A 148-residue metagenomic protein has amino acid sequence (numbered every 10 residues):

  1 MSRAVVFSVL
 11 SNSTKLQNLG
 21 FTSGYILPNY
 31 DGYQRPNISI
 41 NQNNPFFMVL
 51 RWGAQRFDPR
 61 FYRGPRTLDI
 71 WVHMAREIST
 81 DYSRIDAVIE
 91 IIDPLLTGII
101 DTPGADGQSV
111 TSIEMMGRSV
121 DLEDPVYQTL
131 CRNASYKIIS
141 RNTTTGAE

Functional and structural regions predicted by a protein language model:
M1-F61, I99-D106, A147-E148: Small/polar-rich, solvent-exposed N-terminal microdomains that initiate assembly or binding
F47-M48, L68, I113, A134: A broad, low-specificity signal marking well-ordered, structured residues that form hydrophobic/aromatic
Y62-S79, T129-R141: Oligomerization/assembly interface segments of phage tail-like spikes and tubes
P65-T67, A87, E148: Short intrinsically disordered coil segments
A75-T97: Extracellular/virion structural assembly segments
P94-E148: Acidic-leaning, charged glycine-interspersed low-complexity segments
